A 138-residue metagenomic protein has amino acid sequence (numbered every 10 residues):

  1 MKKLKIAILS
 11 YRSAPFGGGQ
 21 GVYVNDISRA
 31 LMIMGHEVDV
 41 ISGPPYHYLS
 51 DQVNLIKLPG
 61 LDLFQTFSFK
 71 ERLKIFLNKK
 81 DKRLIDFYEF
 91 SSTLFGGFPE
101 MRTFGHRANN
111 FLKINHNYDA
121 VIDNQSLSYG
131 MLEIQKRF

Functional and structural regions predicted by a protein language model:
M1-L61, K113-H116: N-terminal subdomain of nucleotide-sugar transferases
G17, L49, T66, M131-L132: Generic domain-boundary/flexible-linker signal
G18, K80-R83, Q125, K136: Intrinsic-disorder/low-complexity, polar/charged segments
S42-R107: A conserved catalytic-core segment of Leloir-type glycosyltransferases
L94-N109, A120-F138: An aromatic- and histidine-rich active-site surface loop
